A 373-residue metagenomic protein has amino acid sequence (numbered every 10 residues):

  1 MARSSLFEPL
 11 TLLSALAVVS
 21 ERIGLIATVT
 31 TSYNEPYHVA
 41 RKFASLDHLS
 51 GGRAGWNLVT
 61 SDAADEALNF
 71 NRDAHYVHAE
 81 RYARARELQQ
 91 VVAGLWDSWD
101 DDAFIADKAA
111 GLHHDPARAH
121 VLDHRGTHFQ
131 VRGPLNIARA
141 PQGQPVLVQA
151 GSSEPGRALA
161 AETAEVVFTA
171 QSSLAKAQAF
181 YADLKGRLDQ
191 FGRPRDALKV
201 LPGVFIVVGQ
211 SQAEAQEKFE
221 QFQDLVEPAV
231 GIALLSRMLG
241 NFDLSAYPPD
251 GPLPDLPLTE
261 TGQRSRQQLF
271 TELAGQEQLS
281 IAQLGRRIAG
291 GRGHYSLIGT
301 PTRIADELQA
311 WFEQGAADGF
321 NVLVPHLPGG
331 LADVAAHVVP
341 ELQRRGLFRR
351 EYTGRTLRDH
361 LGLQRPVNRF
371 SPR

Functional and structural regions predicted by a protein language model:
M1-R373: N-terminal glycine-rich cofactor-binding segment that shapes the pocket for flavin-like pterin cofactors
